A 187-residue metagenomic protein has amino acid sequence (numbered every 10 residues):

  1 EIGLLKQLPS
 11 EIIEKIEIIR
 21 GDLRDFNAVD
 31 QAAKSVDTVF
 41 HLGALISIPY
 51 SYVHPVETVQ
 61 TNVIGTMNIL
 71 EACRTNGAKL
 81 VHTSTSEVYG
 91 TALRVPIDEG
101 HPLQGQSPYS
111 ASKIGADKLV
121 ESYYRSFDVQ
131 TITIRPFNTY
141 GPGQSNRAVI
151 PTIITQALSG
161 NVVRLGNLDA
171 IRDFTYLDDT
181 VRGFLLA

Functional and structural regions predicted by a protein language model:
E1-T139, D178: N-terminal Rossmann-like NAD(P)+-binding domain of SDR-like oxidoreductases, especially those catalyzing
Y52, A157-L158, D169: Hydrophobic residues in alpha-helical segments
Q60, R164-N167: Short, hydrophobic secondary-structure boundary micro-motifs
V95, N146-I154: A glycine/serine/threonine-rich, flexible loop-to-helix segment that serves as the NAD(P) cofactor-binding "lid"
Q106, P136-R147, N167-L177: Glycine-rich "substrate-gating" loop/helix at the edge of Rossmann-like oxidoreductase active sites
P151-V162, T175-A187: Alpha-helical substrate-binding/gating segment
